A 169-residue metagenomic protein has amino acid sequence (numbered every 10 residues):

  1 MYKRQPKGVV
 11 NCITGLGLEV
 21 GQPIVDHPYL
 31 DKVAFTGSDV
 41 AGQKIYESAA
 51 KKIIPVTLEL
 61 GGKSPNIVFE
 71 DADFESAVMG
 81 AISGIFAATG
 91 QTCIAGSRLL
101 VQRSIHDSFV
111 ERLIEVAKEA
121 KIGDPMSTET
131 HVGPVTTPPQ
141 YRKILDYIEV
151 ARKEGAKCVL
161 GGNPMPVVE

Functional and structural regions predicted by a protein language model:
M1-Q5: Conserved small/polar residues in nucleotide/adenosyl-binding loops
P6, Y29-L30, K52: Short loop/turn motifs at secondary-structure junctions
P6-G8, T36: Phosphate/pyrophosphate-binding betaalpha-module
G8-N11, N66: Rossmann-like NAD(H)/NADP(H) cofactor-binding core
N11-A34: A structured beta-alpha segment of the ubiquitous adenosine-cofactor-binding alpha/beta core
S38-E169: ALDH superfamily catalytic-core signature
